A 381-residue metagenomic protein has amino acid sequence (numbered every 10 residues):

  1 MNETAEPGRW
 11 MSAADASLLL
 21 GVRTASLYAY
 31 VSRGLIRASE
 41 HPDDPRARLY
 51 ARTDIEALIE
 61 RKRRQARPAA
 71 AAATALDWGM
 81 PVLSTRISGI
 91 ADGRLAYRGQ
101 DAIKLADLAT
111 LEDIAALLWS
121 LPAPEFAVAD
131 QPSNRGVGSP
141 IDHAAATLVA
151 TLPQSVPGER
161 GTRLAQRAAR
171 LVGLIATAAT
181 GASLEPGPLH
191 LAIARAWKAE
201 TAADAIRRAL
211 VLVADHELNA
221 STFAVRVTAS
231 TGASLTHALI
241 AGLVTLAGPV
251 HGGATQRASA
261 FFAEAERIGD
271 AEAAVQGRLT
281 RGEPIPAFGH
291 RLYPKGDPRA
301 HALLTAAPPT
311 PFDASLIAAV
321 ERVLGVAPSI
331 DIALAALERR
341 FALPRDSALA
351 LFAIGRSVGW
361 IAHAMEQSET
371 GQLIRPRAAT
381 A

Functional and structural regions predicted by a protein language model:
N2-A381: Hydrophobic alpha-helical bundle cores within soluble ligand-binding/oligomerization subdomains
